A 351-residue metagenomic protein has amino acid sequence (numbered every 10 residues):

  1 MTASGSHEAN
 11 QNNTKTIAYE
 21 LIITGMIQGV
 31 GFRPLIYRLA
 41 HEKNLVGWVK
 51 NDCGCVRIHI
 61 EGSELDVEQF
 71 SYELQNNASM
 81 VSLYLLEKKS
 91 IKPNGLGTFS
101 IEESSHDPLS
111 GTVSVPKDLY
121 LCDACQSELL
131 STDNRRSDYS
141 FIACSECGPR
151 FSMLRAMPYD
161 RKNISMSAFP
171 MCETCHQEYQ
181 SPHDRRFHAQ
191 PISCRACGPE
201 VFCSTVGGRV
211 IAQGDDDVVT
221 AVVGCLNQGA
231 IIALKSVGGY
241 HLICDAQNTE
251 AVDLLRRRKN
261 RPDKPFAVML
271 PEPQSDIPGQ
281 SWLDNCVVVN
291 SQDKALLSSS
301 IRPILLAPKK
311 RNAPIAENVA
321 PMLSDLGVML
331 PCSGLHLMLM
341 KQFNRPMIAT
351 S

Functional and structural regions predicted by a protein language model:
M1-P191, R195-G198, F202: Intrinsically disordered, low-complexity, mixed-charge
S105-T350: Active-site-adjacent structural elements in enzyme catalytic cores
